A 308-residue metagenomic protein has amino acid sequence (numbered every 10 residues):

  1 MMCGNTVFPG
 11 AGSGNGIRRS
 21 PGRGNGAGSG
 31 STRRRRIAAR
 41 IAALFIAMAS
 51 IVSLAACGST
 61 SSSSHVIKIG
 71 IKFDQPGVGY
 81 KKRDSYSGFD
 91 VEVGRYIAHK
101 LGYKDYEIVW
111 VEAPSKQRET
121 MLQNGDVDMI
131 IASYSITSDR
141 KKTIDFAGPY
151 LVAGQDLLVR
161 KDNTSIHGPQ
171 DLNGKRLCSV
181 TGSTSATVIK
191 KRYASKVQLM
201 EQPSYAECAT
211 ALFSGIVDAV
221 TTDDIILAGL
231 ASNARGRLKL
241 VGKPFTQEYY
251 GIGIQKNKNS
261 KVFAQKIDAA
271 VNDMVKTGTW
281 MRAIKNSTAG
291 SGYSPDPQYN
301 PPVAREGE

Functional and structural regions predicted by a protein language model:
V52-A56: C-terminal motif of bacterial Sec signal peptides marking the signal peptidase cleavage site
G58, V91-K100, N163, S183 (+1 more regions): Extended ligand-binding regions for polar small-molecule ligands
S62-I130: Extracytoplasmic small-molecule ligand-binding "clamshell" domains of the periplasmic binding protein/Venus flytrap
K72-F73, L151-V159, A228, S232-A269 (+1 more regions): Periplasmic-binding protein-like
I108-T120, T164-S165, M200-T210, S214 (+1 more regions): Short helix-initiation/N-cap motifs at beta->coil->alpha
V109-D171: Acidic, polar ligand-binding/catalytic clefts
S133-K142, V188-K191, F213, D218-Q247: A ligand-binding cleft/hinge motif common to bilobed small-molecule-binding domains
T184-L199, L240, V271-E308: Ligand-binding clefts/hinges and TM-proximal coupling segments of bilobed small-molecule sensing domains
